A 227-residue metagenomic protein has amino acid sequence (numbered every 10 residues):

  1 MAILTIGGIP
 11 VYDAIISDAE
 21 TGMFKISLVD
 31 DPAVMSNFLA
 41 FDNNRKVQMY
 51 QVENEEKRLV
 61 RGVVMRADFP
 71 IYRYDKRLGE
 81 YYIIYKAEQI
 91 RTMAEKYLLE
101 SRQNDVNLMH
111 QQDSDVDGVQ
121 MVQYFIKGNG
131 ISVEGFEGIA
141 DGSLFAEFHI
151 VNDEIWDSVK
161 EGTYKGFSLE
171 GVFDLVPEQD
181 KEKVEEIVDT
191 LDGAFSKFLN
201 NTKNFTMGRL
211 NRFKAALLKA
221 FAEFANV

Functional and structural regions predicted by a protein language model:
M1-T202: Signature of dsDNA virion morphogenesis modules
I187-V227: Intrinsically disordered, compositionally biased, charge-dense segments
